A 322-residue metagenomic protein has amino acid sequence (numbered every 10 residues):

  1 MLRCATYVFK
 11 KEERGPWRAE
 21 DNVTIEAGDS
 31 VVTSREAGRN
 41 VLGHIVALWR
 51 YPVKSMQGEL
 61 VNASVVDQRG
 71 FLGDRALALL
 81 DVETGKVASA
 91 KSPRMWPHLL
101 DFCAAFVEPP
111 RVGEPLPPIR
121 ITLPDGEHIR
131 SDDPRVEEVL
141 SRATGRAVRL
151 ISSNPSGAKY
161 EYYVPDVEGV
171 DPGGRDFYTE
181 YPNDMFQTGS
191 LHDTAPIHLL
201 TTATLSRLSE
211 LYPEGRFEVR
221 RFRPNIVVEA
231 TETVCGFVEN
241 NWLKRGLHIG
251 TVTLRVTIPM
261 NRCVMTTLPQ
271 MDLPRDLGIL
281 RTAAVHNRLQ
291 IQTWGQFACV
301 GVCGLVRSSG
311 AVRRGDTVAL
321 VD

Functional and structural regions predicted by a protein language model:
C4, V8-F9, W17-D322: Metal-cofactor-dependent catalytic cores
